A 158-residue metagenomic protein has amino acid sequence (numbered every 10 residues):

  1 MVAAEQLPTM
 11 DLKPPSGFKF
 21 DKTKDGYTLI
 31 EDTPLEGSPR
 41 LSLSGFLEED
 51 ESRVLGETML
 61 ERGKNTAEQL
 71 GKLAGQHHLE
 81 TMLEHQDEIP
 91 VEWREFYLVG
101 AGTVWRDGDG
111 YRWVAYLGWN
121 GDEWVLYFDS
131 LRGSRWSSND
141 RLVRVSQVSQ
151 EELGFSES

Functional and structural regions predicted by a protein language model:
M1-K72, H77-S158: A binding-site-centric feature that preferentially detects glycan-recognition modules on secreted/surface proteins
